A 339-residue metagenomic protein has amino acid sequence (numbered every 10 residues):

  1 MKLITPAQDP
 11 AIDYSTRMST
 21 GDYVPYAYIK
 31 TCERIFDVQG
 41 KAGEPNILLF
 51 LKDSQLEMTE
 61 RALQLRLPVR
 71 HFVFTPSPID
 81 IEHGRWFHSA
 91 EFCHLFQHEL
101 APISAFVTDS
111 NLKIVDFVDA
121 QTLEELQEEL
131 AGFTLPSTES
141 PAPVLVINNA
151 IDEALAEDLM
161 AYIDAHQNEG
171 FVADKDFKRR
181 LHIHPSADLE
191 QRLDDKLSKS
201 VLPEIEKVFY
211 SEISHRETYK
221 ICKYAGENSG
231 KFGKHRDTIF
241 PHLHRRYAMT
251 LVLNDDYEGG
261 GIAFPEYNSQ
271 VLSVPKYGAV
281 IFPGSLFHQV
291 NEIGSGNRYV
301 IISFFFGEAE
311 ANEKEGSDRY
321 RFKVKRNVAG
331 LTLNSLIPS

Functional and structural regions predicted by a protein language model:
M1-Y26, S200-V208, N312, L333-S339: N-terminal intrinsically disordered, low-complexity tails enriched in polar/charged
K2-L135: Chalcogenol-based redox active-site neighborhoods
R17-T20, V38-K41, Q64, H98 (+5 more regions): Generic structural signal for beta-strand residues in well-ordered domains
S110-K113, D119-A279, S285-S339: Fe(II)/2-oxoglutarate oxygenase catalytic core
